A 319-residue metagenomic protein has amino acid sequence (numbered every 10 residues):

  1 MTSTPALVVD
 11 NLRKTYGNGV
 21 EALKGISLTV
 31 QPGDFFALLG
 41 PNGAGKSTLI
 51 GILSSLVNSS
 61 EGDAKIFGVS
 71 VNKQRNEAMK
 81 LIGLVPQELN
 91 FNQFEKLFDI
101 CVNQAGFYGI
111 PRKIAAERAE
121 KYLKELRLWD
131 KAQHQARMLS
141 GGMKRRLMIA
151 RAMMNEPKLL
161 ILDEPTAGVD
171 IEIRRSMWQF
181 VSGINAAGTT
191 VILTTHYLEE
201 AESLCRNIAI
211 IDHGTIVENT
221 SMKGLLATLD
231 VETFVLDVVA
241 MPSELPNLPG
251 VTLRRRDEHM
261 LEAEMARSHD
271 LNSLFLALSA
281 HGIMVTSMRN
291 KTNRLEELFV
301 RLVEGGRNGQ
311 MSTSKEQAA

Functional and structural regions predicted by a protein language model:
T2-A6, R13-G25, R75: A short, flexible loop at the N-terminus of ABC-type nucleotide-binding domains that lies
G62-K73, E77-A78: Conserved ABC transporter NBD signature motif
V102, G106, K113-K131: Conserved ABC ATPase "signature" region
Q135-L139: Conserved ABC ATPase signature
E156: Conserved catalytic motifs of ABC-family nucleotide-binding domains
L160-D163: Catalytic Walker B motif of ABC-type/P-loop ATPase nucleotide-binding domains
W178-A266: ABC transporter nucleotide-binding domain
